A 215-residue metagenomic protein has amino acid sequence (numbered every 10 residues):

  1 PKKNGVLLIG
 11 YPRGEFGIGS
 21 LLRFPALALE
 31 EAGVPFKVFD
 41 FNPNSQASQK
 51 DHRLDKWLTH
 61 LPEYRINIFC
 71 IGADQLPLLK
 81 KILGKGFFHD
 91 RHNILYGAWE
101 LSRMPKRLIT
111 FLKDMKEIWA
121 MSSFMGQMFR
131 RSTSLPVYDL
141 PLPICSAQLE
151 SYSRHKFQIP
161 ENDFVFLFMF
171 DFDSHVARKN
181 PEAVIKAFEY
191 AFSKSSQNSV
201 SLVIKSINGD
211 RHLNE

Functional and structural regions predicted by a protein language model:
P1-P43, Y64: N-terminal subdomain of nucleotide-sugar transferases
L7, K37, I94, E117 (+3 more regions): A structural signal for isolated positions on well-ordered beta-strands in alpha/beta enzyme cores
L7-I9, L27, D40-R130, S134: Extended catalytic core of nucleotide-activated donor transferases of GT-like folds
I9-G10, Y96, M121, L140 (+2 more regions): Short hydrophobic "strand-cap" motifs at the C-terminus of beta-strands
E15-I18, K37, S45-S48, Q75-L78 (+5 more regions): Short catalytic/ligand-binding loop motif for oxyanion handling, primarily in non-cytosolic enzymes, centered on
S20-A28, F36, S146-E215: Conserved catalytic-core segment of nucleotide-activated headgroup transferases in glycan assembly
V38-N42, P141, I204-S206: Residue-level recognition of beta-strand->loop/alpha-helix junctions
P136-L142: Short hydrophobic/aromatic-enriched beta-strand-loop microsegments
